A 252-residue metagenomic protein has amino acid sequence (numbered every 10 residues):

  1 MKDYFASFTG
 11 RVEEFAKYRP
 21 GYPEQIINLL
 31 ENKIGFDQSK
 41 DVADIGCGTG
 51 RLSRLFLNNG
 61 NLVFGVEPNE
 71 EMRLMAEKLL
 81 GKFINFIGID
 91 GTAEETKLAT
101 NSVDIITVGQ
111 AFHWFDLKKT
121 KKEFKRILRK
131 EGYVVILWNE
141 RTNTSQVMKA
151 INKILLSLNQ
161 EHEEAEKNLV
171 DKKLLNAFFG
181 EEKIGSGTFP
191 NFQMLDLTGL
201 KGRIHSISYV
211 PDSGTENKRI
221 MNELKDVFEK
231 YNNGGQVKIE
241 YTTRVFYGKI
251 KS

Functional and structural regions predicted by a protein language model:
M1-D37, R51: Conserved class I S-adenosyl-L-methionine
G35-D41, A99: Short helix-loop-beta connector
D41-A43, T49-E95: Class I SAM-dependent methyltransferase SAM/SAH-binding core
T49, E164, K172-S252: Conserved Class I S-adenosyl-L-methionine
E94-I105: A short acidic, Gly/Pro-enriched loop at the edge of an enzyme's catalytic core that lines a small-molecule cofactor
V108-G109, L117: A short beta-strand submotif of the Rossmann-like class I SAM-dependent methyltransferase core that lines
F115-E123: A short, conserved alpha-helix within the catalytic core of class I
K122-Q193: Conserved catalytic/acceptor-binding region of the Class I
